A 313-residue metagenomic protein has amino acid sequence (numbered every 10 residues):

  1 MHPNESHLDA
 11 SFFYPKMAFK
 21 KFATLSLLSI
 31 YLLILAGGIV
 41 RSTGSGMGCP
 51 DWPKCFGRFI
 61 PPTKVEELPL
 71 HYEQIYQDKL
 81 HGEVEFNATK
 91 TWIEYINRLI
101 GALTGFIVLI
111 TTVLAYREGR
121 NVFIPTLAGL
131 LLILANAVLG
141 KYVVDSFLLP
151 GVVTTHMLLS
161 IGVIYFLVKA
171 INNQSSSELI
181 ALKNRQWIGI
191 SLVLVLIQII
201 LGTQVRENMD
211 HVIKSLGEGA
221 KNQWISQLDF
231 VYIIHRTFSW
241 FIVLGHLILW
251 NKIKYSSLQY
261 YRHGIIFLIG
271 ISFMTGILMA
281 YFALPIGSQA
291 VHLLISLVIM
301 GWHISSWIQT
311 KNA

Functional and structural regions predicted by a protein language model:
M1-S11: Short, often N-terminal, low-complexity regions that either remain intrinsically disordered or form a short helix
K21-A23, R120-G129, K183-S191, S256-L268: Membrane-interfacial loop-to-transmembrane alpha-helix junctions, especially the N-terminal start
K21-R58, V193-Q204: N-terminal signal-anchor transmembrane alpha helix
I34-L35, L131-G140, V195-L201, L268-L278: Aromatic-anchored segments of alpha-helical transmembrane domains
I39-C49, A137-M157, R206-G219, M274-M300: Interfacial helix-loop-helix junctions of multi-pass membrane proteins
Y72-F106, V231-H235: Individual transmembrane alpha-helix segments
T104-L109, L159-Q174, S226, F238-I248 (+1 more regions): Hydrophobic cores of alpha-helical transmembrane segments in multi-pass inner/ER membrane proteins, independent
Q198-I242, L247-N251, L258: Membrane-interfacial catalytic/cofactor-binding modules of polytopic membrane enzymes
